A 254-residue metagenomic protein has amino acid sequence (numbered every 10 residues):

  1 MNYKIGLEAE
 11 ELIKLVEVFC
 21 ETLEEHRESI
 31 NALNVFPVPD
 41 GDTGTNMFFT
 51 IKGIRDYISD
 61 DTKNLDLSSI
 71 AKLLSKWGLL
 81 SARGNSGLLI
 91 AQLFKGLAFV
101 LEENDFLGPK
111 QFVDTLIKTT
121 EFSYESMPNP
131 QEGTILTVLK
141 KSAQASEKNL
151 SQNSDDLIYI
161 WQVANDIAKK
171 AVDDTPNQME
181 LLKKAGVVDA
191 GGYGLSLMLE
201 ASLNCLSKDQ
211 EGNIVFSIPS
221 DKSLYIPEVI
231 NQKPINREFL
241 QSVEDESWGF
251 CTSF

Functional and structural regions predicted by a protein language model:
M1-F254: N-terminal loops that bind phosphate or other acidic moieties and the adjacent beta-alpha structural core
